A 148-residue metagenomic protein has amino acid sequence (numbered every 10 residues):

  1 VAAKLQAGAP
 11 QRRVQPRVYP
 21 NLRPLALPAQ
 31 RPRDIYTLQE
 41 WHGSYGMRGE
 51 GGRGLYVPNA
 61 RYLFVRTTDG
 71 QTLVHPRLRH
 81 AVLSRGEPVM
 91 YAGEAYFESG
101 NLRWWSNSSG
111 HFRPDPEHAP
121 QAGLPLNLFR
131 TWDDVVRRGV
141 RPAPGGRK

Functional and structural regions predicted by a protein language model:
A2-K148: Eukaryotic phosphoinositide-binding membrane-targeting regions
